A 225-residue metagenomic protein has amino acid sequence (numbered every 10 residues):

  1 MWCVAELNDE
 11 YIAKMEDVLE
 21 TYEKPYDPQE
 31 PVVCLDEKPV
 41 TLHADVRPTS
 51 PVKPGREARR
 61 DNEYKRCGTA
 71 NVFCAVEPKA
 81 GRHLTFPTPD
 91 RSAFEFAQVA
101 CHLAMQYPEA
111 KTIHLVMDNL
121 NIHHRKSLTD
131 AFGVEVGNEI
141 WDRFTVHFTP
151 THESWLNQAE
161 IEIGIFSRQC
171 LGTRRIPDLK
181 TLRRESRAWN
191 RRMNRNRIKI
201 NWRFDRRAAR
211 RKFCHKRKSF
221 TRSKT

Functional and structural regions predicted by a protein language model:
A5-E6, E10, V46, T181-T225: C-terminal domain-tail junction helix/linker
M15-C101, F213, R217-F220: Extended, low-complexity cationic-aromatic segments
C34-D36, A75, G81, A100 (+5 more regions): Mobile genetic element proteins and their domesticated derivatives, centered on retroelements and DNA transposons
R59-Y64, G137-Q158, R174-I176: RNase H-like polynucleotidyl transferase catalytic core
F94-H114: Short, basic/hydrophobic alpha-helical segments
K111-H123: Acidic/histidine-rich, metal-coordinating catalytic segments
K126-G137: Short, aromatic/basic amphipathic alpha-helical patches
T151, A159-D178, R192-N196: Active-site proximal helix-loop segment of RNase H-like, two-metal nucleases, encompassing DDE(D)
